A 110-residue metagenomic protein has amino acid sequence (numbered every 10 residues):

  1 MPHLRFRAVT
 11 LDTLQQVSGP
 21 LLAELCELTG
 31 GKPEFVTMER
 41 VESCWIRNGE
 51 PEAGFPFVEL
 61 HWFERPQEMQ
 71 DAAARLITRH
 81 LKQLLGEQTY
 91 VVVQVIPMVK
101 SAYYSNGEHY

Functional and structural regions predicted by a protein language model:
M1-Y110: Interaction-mediating elements
